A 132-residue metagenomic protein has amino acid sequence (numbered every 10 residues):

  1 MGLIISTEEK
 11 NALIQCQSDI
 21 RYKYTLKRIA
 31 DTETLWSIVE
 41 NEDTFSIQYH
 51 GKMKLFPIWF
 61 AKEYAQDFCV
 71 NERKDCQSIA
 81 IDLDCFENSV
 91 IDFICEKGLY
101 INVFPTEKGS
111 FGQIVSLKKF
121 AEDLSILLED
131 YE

Functional and structural regions predicted by a protein language model:
M1-E132: Conserved NAD+-utilizing ADP-ribose enzyme module
